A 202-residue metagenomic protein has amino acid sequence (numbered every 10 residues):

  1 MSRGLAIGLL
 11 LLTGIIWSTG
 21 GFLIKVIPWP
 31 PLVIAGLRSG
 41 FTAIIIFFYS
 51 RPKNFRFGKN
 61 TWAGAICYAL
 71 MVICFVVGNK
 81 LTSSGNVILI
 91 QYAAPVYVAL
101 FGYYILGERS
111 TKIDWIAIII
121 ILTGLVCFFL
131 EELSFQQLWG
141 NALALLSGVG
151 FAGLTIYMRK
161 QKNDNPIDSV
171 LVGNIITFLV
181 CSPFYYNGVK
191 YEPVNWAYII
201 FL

Functional and structural regions predicted by a protein language model:
M1-V33, I66, L133-K160, A197-Y198: Glycine-/small-residue-enriched transmembrane alpha-helix faces in small-molecule transporters and effluxers
L5-T13, S50-V77, Q91, L138-S147 (+2 more regions): Loop-to-transmembrane-helix transition segments
S18-T19, G36, G40-I44, V96 (+3 more regions): Small-residue-rich packing faces within the transmembrane alpha-helices of Major Facilitator Superfamily
V33-G36, G40, V76-R109, S147: Specific alpha-helical transmembrane segments that line the substrate/conduction pathway and gating interfaces
I34, I113, P166-V172: Juxtamembrane helix-start motifs in multi-pass secondary transporters
I45-R56, V96-S110, A152-N163: C-terminal ends of transmembrane helices
I46, Y68, L100-F101, S110-L130 (+2 more regions): Hydrophobic transmembrane alpha-helices of multi-pass small-molecule transport proteins
F55-T61, I88-Q91, G107-C127, S134-N141 (+1 more regions): Loop-to-transmembrane alpha-helix entry segments
